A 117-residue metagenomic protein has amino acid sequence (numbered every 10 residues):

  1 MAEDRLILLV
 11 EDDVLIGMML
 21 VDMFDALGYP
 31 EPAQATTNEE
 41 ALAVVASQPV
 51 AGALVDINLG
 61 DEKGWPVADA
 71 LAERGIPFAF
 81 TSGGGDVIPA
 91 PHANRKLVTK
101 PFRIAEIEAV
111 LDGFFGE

Functional and structural regions predicted by a protein language model:
M1-L6, E39-E40, R103-E117: Non-catalytic signal-transmission and effector/linker regions of two-component phosphorelay proteins
E11: Conserved acidic carboxylate
V14-A33: Two-component/phosphorelay signaling modules centered on CheY-like receiver
Q34-G52: Acidic, metal-coordinating helix/loop segments flanking the phosphotransfer/catalytic sites of two-component signaling
T37, K63-P66: Acidic catalytic/metal-coordinating carboxylates
D56: Active-site residues of response regulator receiver
G60: The feature encodes the CheY-like receiver
T81-S82: Hydrophobic/aromatic residues positioned on beta-strands within the core alpha/beta folds
